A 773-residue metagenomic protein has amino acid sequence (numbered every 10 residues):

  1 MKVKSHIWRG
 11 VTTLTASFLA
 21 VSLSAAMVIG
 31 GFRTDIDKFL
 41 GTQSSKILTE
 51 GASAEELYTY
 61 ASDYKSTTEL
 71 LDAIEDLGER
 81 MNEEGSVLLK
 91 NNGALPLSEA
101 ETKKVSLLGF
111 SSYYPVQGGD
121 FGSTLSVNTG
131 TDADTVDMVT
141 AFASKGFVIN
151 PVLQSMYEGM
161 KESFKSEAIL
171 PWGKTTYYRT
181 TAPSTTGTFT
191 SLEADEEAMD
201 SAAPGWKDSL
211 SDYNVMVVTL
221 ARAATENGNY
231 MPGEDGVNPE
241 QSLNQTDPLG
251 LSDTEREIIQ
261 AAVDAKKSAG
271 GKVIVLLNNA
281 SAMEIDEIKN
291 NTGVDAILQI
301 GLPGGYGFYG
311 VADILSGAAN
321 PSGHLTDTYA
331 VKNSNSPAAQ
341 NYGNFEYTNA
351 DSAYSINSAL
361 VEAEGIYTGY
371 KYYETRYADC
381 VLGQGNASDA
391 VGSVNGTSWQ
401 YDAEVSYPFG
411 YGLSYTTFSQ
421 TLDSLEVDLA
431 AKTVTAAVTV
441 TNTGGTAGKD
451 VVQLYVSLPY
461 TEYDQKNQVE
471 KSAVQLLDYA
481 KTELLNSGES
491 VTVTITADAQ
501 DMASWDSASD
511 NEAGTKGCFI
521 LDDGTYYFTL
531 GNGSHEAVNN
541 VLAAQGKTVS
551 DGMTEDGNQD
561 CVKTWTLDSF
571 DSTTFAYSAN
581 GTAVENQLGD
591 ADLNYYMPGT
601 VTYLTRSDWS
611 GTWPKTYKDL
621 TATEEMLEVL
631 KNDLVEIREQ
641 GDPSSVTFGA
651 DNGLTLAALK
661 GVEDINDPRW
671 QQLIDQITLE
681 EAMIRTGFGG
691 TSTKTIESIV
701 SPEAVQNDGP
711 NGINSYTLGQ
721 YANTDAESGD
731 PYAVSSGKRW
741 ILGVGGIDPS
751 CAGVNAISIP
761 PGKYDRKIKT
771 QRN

Functional and structural regions predicted by a protein language model:
M1-N773: C-terminal non-catalytic regions of proteins with extracellular/luminal or membrane-system context
